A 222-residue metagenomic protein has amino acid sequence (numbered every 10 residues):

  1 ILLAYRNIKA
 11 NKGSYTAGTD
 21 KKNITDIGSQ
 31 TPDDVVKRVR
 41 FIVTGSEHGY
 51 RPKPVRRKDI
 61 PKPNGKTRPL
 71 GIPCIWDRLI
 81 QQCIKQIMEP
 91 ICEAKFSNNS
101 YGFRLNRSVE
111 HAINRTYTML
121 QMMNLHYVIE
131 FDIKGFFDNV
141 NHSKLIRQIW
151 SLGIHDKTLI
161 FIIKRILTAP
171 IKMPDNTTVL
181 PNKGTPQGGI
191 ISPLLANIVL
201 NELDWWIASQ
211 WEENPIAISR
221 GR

Functional and structural regions predicted by a protein language model:
I1-D33: Non-catalytic, polymerase-adjacent accessory regions of viral genome-replication enzymes
I1-G13, Q86-N99: Charged boundary/loop elements
I8, R40-K66, I75, L79-I87 (+2 more regions): Reverse-transcriptase-like RNA-dependent polymerase core
A10-A17, C74, I129, T185 (+1 more regions): Short conserved micro-motifs on helix faces and helix-strand junctions that flank and scaffold key functional residues
S14, D26-P52: Amphipathic alpha-helical blocks
T19, Q86, F131-I133: Residues immediately flanking
P54, K95-N99, R104, H111 (+1 more regions): Conserved polymerase palm-domain catalytic core
P69-L70: Conserved phosphate-binding loops in nucleotide/dinucleotide-binding enzymes
